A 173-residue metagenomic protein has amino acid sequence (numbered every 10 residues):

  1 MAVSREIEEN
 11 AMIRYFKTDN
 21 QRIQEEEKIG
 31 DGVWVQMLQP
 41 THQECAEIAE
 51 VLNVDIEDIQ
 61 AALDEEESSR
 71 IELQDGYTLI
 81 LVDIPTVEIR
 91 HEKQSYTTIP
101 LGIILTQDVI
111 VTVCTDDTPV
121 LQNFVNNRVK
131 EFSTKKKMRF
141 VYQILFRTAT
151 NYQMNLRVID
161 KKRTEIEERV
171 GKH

Functional and structural regions predicted by a protein language model:
A2-H173: Peripheral, non-transmembrane regulatory/ligand-interaction domains of membrane transport proteins
